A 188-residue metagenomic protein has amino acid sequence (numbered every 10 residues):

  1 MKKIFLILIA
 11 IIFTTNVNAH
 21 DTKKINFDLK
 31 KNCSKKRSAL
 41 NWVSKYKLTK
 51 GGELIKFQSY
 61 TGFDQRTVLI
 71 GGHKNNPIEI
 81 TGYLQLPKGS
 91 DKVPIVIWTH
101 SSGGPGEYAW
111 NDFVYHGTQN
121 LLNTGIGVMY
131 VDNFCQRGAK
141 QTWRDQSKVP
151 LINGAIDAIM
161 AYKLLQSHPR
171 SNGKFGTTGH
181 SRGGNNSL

Functional and structural regions predicted by a protein language model:
I4-F13: Sec-dependent N-terminal signal peptides
F27-D91: N-terminal cap/lid segment of alpha/beta-hydrolase-fold proteins
K92-S102: Short beta-strand element of the alpha/beta-hydrolase
S102, D132-A139: Short beta-to-alpha linker loops that shape the active-site pocket of alpha/beta-hydrolase fold enzymes
A109-V131: Short amphipathic alpha-helix adjacent to the substrate-entry channel of hydrolases
S147-P169: Alpha/beta-hydrolase active-site loop
R170-S181: Alpha/beta-hydrolase fold nucleophile elbow
H180-L188: Glycine-rich nucleophile elbow surrounding the catalytic serine of serine-hydrolase chemistry
